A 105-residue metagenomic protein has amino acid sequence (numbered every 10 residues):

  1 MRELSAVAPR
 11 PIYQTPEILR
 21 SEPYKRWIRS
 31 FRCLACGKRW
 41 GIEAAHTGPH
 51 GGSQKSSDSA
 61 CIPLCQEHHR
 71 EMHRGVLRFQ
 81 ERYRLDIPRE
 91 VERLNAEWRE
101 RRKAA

Functional and structural regions predicted by a protein language model:
M1-K25, S30-R32, G37-E43, S59 (+2 more regions): A boundary/linker detector
R39, H50-S53, L77: Compositionally biased, intrinsically disordered low-complexity regions
I42-H50, C65-E71: Histidine-centered catalytic micro-motifs
G48-C61, R82: Short linker/helix segments within small regulatory modules
I62-R82: Short Cys/His-centered divalent metal-binding micro-motifs
